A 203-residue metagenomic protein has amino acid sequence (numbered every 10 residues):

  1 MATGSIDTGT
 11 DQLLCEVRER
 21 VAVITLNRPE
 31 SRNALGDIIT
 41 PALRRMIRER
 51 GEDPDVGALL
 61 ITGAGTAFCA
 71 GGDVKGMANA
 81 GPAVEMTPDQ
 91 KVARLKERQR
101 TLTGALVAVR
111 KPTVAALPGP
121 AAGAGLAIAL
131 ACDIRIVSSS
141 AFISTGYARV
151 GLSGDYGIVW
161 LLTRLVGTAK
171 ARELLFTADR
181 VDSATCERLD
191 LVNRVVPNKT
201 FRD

Functional and structural regions predicted by a protein language model:
M1-A64: Conserved CoA-thioester-binding segment of acyl-CoA-metabolizing enzymes
M1-T3, E16, P41, R45-E52 (+6 more regions): Replace "anionic and nucleotidyl ligands
D7, R48, G63-A105, A121 (+1 more regions): Glycine- (often His-adjacent) and acidic-residue-rich active-site loop that binds/positions the CoA thioester
I24, I61, D73, I128-A129 (+1 more regions): Hydrophobic/aromatic residues within transmembrane alpha-helices of multi-pass small-molecule transporters
N27, G72, P118: Histidine-centered beta-alpha loop that forms part of the nucleotide-sugar donor binding/catalytic region in diverse
G36, T40, V92-K96, L175: Amphipathic, non-transmembrane alpha-helical scaffold segments
D37, G104-D203: Crotonase-fold acyl-CoA enzyme core
